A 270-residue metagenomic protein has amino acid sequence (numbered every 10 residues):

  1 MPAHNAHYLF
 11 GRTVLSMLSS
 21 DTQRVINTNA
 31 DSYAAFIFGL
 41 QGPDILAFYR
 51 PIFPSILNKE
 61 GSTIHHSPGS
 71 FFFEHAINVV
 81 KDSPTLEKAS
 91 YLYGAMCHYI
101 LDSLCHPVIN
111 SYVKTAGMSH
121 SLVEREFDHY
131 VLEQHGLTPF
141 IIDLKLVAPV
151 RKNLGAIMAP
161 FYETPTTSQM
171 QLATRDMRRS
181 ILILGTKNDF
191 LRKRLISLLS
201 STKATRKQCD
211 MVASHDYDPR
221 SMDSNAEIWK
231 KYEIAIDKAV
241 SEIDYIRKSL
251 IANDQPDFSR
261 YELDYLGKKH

Functional and structural regions predicted by a protein language model:
M1-L92, I100-H270: N-terminal leader/auxiliary helical segments
C97: Aromatic-lined, polymer-binding surfaces characteristic of secreted/periplasmic polysaccharide-degrading enzymes
